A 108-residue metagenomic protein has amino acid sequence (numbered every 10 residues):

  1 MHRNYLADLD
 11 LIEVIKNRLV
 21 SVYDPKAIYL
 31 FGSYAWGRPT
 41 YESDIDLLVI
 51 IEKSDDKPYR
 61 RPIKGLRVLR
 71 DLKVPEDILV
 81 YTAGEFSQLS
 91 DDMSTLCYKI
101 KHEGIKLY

Functional and structural regions predicted by a protein language model:
M1-A27, W36-Y41, I51-Y108: Catalytic core of pol beta-like nucleotidyltransferases
S33: P-loop (Walker A) phosphate-binding loop of NTP-binding proteins
D46-I50: Short beta-strand->loop micro-motif that forms the acidic, two-metal-ion catalytic signature in nucleotide-processing
